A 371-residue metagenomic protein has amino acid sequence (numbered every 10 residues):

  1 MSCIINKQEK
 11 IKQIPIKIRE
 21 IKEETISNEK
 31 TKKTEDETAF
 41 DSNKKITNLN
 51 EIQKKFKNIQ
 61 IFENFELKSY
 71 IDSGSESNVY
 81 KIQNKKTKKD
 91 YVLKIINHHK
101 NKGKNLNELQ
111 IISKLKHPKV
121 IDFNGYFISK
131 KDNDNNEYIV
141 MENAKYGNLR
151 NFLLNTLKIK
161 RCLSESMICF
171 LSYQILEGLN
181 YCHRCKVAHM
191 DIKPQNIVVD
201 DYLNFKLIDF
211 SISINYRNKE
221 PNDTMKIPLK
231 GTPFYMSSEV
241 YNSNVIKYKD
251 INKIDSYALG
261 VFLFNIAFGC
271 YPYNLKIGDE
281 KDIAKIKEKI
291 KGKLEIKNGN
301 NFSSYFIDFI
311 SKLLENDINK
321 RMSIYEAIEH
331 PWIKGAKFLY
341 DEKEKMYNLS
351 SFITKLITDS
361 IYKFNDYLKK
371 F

Functional and structural regions predicted by a protein language model:
K68-S75, V79: Protein kinase glycine-rich loop
D122-E137: Short beta-strand micro-motifs within the conserved protein kinase catalytic domain, predominantly in the N-lobe
D134-N148, F152: Conserved short submotifs of the Hanks-type protein kinase catalytic core that shape the nucleotide-binding pocket
L171-S172: Activation segment signature within eukaryotic-like protein kinase domains
H183-V199: Catalytic-loop of the protein kinase fold
D200-P233: Activation segment/activation loop of eukaryotic-type protein kinase catalytic domains
E315-K320, I324-Y340: Terminal C-lobe "cap" of eukaryotic-type protein kinase domains
